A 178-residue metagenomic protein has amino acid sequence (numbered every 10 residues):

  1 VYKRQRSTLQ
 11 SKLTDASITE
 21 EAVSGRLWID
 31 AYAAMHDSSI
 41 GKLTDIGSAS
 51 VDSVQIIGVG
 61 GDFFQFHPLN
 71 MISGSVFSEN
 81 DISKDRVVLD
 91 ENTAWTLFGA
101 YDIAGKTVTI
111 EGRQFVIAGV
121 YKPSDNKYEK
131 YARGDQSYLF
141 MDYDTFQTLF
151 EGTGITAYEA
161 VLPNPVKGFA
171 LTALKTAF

Functional and structural regions predicted by a protein language model:
V1-Y2: Short, small-residue-biased leader/transition segments that mark boundaries at the very start of proteins
Q5-S73: Short amphipathic beta-strand/extended segments in non-transmembrane regions
R6, Q10, I57, R86-V87 (+3 more regions): A structural signal for well-ordered alpha-helical scaffolds and beta->alpha junctions
A22-V23, V76-F77, F98: Short, flexible, glycine/charge-rich loop motifs used to bind or transfer phosphoryl groups or to couple energy/partner
V51, V59, D81-K84, I103 (+1 more regions): Extracytoplasmic
D62-M71, L89-K167, A173: Mid-to-C-terminal secondary-structure elements that act as membrane-proximal/extracytoplasmic interface segments
G74-E79, G105: Lumenal/extracellular "mature" regions of secretory-pathway glycan-modifying transferases
T176-F178: Extended non-globular C-terminal regions
